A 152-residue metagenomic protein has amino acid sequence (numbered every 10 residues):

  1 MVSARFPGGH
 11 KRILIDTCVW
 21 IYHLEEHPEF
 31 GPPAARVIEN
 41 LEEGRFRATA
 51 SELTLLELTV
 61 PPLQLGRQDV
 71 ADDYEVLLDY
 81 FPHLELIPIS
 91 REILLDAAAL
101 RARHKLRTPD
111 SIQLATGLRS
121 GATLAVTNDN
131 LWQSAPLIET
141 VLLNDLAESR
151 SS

Functional and structural regions predicted by a protein language model:
M1-A50, L63-V76, N130, L142-S152: Short, well-structured N-terminal submotif of metal-dependent ribonuclease cores
V2-A4, L84-N130: Active-site neighborhoods of divalent-metal-dependent phosphate/nucleic-acid chemistry enzymes
Y22-L24, P61, A97, A135: Residues that scaffold the ATP/ADP-binding catalytic core of kinase and kinase-like folds
R47, S120, Q133: Localized chelating/binding microdomains that coordinate divalent metal ions or stabilize phosphate-bearing
T54, F81: Histidine/lysine/aspartate-rich catalytic loop segments that bind and position anionic ligands
L86-I89, T140-D145: Short acidic-hydrophobic, aromatic-tinged amphipathic segments that line or gate anion-handling sites
